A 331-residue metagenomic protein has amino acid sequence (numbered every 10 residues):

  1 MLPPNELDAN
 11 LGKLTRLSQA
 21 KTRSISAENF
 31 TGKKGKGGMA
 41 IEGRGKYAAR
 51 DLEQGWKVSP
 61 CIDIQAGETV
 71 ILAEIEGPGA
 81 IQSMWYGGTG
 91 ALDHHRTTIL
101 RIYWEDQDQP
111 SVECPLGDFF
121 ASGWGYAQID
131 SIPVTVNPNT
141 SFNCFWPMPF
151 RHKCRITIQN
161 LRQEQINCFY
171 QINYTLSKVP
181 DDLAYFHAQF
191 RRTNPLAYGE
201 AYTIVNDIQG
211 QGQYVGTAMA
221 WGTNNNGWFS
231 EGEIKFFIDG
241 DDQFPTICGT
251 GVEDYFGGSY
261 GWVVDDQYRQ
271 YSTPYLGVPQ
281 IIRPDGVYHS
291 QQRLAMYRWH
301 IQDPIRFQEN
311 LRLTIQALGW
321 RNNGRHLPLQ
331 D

Functional and structural regions predicted by a protein language model:
M1-D331: Beta-strand-centric surfaces of beta-sandwich/beta-rich domains
